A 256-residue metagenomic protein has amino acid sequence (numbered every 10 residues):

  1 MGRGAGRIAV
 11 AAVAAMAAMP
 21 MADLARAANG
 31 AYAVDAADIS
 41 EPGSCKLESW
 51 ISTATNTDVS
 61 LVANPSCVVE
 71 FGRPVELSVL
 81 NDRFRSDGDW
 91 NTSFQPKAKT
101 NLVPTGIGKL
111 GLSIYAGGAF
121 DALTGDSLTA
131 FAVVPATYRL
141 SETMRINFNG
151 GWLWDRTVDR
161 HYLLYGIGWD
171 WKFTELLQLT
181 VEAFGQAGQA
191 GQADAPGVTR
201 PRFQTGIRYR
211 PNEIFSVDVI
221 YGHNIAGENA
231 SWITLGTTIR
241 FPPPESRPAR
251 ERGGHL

Functional and structural regions predicted by a protein language model:
M1-A11: Bacterial N-terminal signal peptides that target proteins for export
A14-A15, A25: Cleavable N-terminal signal peptides
A25-L256: Transmembrane beta-barrel domains of Gram-negative outer membranes and organellar outer membranes
